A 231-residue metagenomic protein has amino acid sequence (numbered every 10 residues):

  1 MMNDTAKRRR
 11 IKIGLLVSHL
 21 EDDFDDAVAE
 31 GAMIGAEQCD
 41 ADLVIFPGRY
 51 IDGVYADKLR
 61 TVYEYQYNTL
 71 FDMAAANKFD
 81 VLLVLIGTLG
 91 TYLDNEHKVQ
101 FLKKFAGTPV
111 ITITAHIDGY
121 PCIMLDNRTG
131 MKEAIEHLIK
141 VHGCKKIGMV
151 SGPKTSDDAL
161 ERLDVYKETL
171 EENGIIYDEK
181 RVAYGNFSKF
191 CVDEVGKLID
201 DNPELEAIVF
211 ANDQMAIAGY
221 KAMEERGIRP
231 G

Functional and structural regions predicted by a protein language model:
M1-T61, Y65-G231: Bacterial carbohydrate/catabolite-sensing allosteric modules
